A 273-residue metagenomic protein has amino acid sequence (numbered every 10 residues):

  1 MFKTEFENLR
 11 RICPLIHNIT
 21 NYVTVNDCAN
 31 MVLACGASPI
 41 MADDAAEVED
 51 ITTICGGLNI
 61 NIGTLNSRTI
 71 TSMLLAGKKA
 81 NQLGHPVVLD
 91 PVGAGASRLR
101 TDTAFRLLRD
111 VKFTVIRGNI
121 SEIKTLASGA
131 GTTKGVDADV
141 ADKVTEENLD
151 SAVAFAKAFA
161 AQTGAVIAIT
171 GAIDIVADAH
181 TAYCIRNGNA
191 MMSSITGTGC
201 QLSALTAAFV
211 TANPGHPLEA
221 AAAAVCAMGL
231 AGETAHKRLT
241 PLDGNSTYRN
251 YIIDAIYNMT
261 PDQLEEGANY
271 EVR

Functional and structural regions predicted by a protein language model:
M1-M41: Glycine-rich phosphate/adenosyl-contacting loop at the front of the ribokinase-like
M31-G84, L89: Active-site cofactor/substrate anionic-group-binding motifs, chiefly glycine- and Lys/Arg-rich phosphate-binding loops
T69-G118: Glycine/small-residue-rich loop that forms an oxyanion/phosphate-binding "nest" at active or ligand-binding sites
R100-A182: Conserved phosphate/ATP/ADP-binding segment of small-molecule kinases
I185-T196: Short pre-catalytic strand/loop immediately N-terminal to key active-site residues, enriched for Gly-Thr
T196, L205-Y248: Conserved post-catalytic alpha-helical subdomain immediately downstream of the catalytic base and nucleotide-binding
L230-R273: Charged C-terminal helix
